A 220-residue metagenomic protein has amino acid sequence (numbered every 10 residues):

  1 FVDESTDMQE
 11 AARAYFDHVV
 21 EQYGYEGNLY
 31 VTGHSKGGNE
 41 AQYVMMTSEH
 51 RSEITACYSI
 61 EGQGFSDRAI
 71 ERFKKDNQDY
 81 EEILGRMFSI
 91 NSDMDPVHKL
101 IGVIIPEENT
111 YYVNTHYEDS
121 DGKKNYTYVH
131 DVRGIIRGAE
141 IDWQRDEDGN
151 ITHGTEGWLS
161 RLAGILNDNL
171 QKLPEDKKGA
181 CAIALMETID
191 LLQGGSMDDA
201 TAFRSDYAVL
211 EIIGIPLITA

Functional and structural regions predicted by a protein language model:
F1-N28, S48-A220: Alpha/beta hydrolase fold serine-hydrolase catalytic domain that processes acyl esters and thioesters
T32-G37, A41: Gly/Ala-rich beta-loop-alpha elbow adjacent to hydrolase catalytic centers
A41-E49: Short glycine-enriched nucleophile-adjacent loop and the immediately C-terminal alpha-helix near the catalytic center
